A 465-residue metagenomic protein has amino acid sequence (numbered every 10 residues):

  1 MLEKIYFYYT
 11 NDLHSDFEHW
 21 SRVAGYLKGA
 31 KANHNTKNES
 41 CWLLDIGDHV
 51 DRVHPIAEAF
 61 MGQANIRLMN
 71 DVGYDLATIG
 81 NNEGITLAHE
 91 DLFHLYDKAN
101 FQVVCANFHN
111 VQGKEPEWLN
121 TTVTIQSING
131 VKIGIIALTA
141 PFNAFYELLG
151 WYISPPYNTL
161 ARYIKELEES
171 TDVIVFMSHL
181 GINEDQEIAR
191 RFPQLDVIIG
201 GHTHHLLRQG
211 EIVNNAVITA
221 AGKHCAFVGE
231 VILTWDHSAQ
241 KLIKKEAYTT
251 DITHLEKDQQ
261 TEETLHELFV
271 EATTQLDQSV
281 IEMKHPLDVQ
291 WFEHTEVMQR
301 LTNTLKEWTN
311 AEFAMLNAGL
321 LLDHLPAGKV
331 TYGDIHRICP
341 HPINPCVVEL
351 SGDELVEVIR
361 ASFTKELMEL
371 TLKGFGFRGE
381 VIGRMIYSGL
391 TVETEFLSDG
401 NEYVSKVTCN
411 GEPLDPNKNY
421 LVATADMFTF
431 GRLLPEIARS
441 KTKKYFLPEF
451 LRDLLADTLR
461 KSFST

Functional and structural regions predicted by a protein language model:
M1-T250, H294-M298, T304, Y445 (+1 more regions): Acidic, metal/ion-coordinating pockets
Y8-N11, H285-D288, E436-I437: Glycine- and acidic
F17, P326-T465: Feature captures C-terminal
L27-H34, A161-I164, E168-T171, F192 (+6 more regions): Structural signal for hydrophobic packing residues in well-ordered secondary-structure cores of soluble enzyme domains
V104, T219, L316, E393-E395 (+1 more regions): Residues in well-ordered beta-strands of folded domains
P116-K132, W151-S154, F176-H179, N183 (+3 more regions): Amphipathic, soluble alpha/beta structural segments
A137-A140, G222-H224, H237, G319 (+3 more regions): A broadly conserved detector of short glycine/acidic/proline-rich loop/turn motifs that flank catalytic sites and bind
H237-V330, S462-S464: A short C-terminal boundary segment appended to hydrolase-like catalytic domains
